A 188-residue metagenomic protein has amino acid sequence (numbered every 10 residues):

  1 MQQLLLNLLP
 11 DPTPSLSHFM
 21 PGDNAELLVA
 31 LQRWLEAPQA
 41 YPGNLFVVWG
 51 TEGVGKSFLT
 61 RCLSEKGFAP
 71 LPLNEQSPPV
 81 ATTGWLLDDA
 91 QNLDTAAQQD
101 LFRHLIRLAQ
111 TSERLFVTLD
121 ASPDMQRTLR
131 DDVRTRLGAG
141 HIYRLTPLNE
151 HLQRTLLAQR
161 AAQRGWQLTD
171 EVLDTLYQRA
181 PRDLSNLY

Functional and structural regions predicted by a protein language model:
L6-L28: Dynamic helix-loop-helix/coil hinge segments at AAA+ ATPase domain boundaries and subdomain interfaces
A40-L59: Walker A/P-loop nucleotide-binding motif
S64-E75: Post-Walker A helix-loop "phosphate-sensing" segment adjacent to the P-loop in P-loop NTPases
L73-D100, H104-R107, T111-A121: Conserved P-loop NTPase "ATPase switch" module shared by AAA+ and STAND
P123-G138: Short regulatory helix/loop adjacent to the ATP-binding pocket of P-loop NTPases
M125, G140-L152: Conserved AAA+ ATPase "SRH/arginine-finger" region at the nucleotide-binding site
Q167-R179: Short conserved motifs of the RecA-like P-loop NTPase core
A180-Y188: The conserved phosphate-sensing helix
